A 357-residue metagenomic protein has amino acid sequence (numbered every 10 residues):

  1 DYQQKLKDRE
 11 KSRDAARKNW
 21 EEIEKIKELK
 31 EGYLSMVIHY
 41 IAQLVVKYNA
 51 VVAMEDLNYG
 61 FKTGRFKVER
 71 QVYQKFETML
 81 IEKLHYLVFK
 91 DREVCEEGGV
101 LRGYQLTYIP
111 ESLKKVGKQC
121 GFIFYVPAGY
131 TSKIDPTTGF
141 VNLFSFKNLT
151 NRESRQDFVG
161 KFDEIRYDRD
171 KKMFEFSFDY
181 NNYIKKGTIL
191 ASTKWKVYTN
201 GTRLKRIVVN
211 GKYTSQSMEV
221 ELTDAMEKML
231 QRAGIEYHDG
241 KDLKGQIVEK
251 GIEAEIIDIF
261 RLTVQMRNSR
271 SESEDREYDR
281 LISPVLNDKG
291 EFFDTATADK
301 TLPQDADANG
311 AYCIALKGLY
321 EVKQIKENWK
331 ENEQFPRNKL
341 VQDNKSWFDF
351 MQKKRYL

Functional and structural regions predicted by a protein language model:
D1-L357: Positively charged, helix-rich recognition surfaces that bind polyanionic ligands
